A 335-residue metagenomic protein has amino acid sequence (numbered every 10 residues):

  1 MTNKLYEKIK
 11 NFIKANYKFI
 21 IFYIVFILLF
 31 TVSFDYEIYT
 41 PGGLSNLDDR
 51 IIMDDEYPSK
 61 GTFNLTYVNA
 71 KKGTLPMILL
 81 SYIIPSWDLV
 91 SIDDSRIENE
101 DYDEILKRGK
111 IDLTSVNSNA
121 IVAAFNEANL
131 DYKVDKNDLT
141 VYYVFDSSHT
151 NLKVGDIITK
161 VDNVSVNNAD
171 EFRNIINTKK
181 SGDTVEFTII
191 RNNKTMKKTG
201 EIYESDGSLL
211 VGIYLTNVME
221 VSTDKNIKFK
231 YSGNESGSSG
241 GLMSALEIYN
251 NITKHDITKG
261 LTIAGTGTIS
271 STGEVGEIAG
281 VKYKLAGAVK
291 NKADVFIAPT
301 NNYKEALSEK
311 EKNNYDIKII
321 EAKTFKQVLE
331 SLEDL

Functional and structural regions predicted by a protein language model:
M1-K14: N-terminal Lys/Arg-rich, disordered targeting/topogenic segments
N16-D35: Hydrophobic membrane-insertion alpha-helices, especially the h-region of bacterial N-terminal signal peptides
Y102-S115, Y143-V144, K160-D162, K228-S238 (+2 more regions): Second-shell loop/turn segments in exported
S115, I121-A169, E274-A279, N291 (+1 more regions): PDZ/PDZ-like domain segments forming the peptide/carboxylate-binding groove, activating on the N-terminal beta-strands
F125, G155-I158, D162, F187 (+5 more regions): Terminal peptide-recognition signature
N174-L215, K312-Q327, S331-D334: PDZ-domain C-terminal substructure recognizer with occasional recognition of PDZ-binding tails
N192-E247: C-terminal, low-ordered peptide segments at domain boundaries
N251, S271-K304: Glycine- and Gly-Pro-enriched alpha-helical subdomains that act as flexible, kink-prone "lid/hinge" or packing modules
